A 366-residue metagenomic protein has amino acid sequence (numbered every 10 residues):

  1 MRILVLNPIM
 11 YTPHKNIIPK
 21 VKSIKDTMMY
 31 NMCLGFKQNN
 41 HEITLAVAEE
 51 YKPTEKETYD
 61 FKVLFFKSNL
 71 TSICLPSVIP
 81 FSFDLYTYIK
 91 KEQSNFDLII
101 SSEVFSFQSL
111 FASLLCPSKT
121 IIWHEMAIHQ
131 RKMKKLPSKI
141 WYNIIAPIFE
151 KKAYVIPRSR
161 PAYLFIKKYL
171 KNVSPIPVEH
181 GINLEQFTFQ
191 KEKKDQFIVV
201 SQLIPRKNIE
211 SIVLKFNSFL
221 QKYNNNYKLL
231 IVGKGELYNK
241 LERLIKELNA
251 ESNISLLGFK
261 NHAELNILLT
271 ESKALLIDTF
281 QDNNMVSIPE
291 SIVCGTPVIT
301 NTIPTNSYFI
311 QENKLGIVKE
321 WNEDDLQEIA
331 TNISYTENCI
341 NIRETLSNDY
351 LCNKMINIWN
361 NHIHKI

Functional and structural regions predicted by a protein language model:
M1-Y51: N-terminal subdomain of nucleotide-sugar transferases
L4, I156, K191-K207, S211-F216 (+1 more regions): Conserved donor-binding/catalytic core segment of Leloir-type glycosyltransferases
Y30-M32, S138-I156, Y169: Membrane-proximal helix-turn-helix segments that form the acceptor-binding/catalytic region of lipid-linked
P161, G181: Carbohydrate-associated surface elements
R206, S307-I329: Change "using UDP/GDP/dTDP sugars" to "using nucleotide sugars
E242-K260: Nucleotide-activated donor-binding/catalytic signature segment of Leloir-type glycosyltransferases, i.e., the conserved
F280-Q281: Aromatic "clamp/platform" in nucleotide-sugar-dependent glycosyltransferases that forms part of the donor/acceptor
P297-T300: Short hydrophobic beta-strand element within catalytic cores of glycosyltransferases and related nucleotide-activated
